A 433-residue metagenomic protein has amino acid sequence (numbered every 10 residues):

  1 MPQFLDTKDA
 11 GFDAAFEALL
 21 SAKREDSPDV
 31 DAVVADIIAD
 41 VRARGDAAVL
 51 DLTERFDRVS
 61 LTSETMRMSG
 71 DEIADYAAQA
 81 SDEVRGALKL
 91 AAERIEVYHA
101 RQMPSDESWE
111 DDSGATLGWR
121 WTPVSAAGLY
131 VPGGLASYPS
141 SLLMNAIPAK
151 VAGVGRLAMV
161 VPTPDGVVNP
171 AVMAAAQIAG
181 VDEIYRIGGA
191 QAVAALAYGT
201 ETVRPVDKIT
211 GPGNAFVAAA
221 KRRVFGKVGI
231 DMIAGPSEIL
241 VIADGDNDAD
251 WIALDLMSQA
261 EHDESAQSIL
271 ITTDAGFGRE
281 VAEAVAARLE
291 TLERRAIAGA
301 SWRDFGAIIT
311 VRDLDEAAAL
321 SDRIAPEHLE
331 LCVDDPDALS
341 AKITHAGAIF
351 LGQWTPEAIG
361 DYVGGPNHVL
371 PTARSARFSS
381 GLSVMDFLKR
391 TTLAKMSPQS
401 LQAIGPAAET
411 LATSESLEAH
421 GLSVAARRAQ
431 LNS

Functional and structural regions predicted by a protein language model:
M1-S125: N-terminal Rossmann-like NAD(P)+-binding subdomain of aldehyde/semialdehyde dehydrogenases
Q3-A10, E183-G188, I308-D313: Short acidic-hydrophobic, aromatic-tinged amphipathic segments that line or gate anion-handling sites
P104-W109, G229, A266-I271, T291-W302 (+3 more regions): Flexible, glycine/charged-enriched surface loops at secondary-structure junctions
W109-A174: Conserved small-residue-rich beta-alpha loop and adjacent elements that most often cradle the phosphate/pyrophosphate
G180-Q267: Conserved NAD(P)+-binding/catalytic subdomain of aldehyde/semialdehyde dehydrogenases
M232-D304, I308: A conserved active-site cap/scaffold subdomain adjacent to cofactor or substrate pockets
D322-S433: C-terminal core of ALDH-fold dehydrogenases
